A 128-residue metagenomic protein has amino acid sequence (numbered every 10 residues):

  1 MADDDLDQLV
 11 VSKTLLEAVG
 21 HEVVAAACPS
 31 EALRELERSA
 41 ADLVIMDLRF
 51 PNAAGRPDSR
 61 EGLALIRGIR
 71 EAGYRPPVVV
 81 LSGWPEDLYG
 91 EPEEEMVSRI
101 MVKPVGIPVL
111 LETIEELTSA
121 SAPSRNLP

Functional and structural regions predicted by a protein language model:
A2-D3: Conserved acidic carboxylate
L6-V24: Two-component/phosphorelay signaling modules centered on CheY-like receiver
A25-D47, N52-A53: Acidic, metal-coordinating helix/loop segments flanking the phosphotransfer/catalytic sites of two-component signaling
R34, A53-Y74: Short amphipathic alpha-helix used as the core "switch/output" element in two-component signaling
A40-D42, E71-P77: His-Asp phosphorelay/catalytic-motif detector in bacterial-type signaling
P92-M101: As written
V105-E116, A122: C-terminal output helix
